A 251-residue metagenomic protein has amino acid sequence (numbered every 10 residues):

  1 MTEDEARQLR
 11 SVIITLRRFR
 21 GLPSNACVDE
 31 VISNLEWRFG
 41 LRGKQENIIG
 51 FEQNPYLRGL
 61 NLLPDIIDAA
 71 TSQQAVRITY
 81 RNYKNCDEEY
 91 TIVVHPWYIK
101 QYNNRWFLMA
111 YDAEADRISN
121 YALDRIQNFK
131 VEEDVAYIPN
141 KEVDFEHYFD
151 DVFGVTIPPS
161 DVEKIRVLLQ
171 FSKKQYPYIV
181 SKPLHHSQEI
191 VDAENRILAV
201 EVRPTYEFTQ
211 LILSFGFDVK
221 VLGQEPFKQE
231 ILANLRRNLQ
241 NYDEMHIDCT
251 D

Functional and structural regions predicted by a protein language model:
M1-R81: Bulky hydrophobic/aromatic content
M1-S11, A115, R237-D251: Short, basic/aromatic recognition patches that contact phosphate-bearing ligands
I67-S119: Loop-centered beta-sheet repeat module
T91-V93, N120-L123, R166-L168, I197-A199: Well-ordered beta-strand positions in beta-sheet-rich domains
E114-Y148: Flexible linker/loop signature enriched in Pro/Ser/Thr and Pro/Gly
H147-D251: Polybasic (Lys/Arg-rich)
